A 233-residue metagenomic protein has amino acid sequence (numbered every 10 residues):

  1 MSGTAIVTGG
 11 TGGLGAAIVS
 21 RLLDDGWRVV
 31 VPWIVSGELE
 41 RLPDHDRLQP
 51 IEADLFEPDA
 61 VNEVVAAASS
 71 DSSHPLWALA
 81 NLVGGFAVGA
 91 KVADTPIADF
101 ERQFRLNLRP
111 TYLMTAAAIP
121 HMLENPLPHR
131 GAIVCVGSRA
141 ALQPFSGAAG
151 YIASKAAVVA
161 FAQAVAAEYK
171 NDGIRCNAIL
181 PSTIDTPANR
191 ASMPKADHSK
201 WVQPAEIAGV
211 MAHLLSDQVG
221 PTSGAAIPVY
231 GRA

Functional and structural regions predicted by a protein language model:
T11-G12: Conserved glycine-rich cofactor-binding loop
N62, F86-E101, E124-L127, G147-G150 (+1 more regions): Conserved mid-core segment of classical short-chain dehydrogenase/reductases
A93, Q143-A149, N171, K200: Active-site loop immediately N-terminal to the catalytic Tyr-X3-Lys motif of short-chain dehydrogenase/reductase
A93-L113, V134, V158: Catalytic Tyr-X3-Lys loop
T115, S154, A162: Active-site helix of classical SDR
P120, A166-N171: Alpha-helical segment proximal to the catalytic Tyr-Lys
S138: Residue(s) in the substrate-gating loop at a strand-loop-helix junction that position the organic substrate next
N171, A178, T186, K195-A233: C-terminal helical subdomain
